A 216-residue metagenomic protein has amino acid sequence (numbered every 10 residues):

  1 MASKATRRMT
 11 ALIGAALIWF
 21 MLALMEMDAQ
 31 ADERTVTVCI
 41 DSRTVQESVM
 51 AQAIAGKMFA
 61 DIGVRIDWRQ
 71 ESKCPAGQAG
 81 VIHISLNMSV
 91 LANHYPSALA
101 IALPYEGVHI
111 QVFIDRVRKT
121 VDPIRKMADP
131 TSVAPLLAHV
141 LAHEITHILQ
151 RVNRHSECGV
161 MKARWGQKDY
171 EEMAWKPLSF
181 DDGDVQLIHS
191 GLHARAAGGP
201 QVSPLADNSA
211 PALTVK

Functional and structural regions predicted by a protein language model:
M1-T10: N-terminal secretory signal peptides that target proteins for export/translocation
A11-E26: Bacterial N-terminal signal peptides
D28-Q30, W68, K216: N-terminal pre-domains immediately preceding structured catalytic cores
D32-S48: Fold-level signature of zinc-dependent metallopeptidase catalytic domains
V36, W68-Q70, D207: Hydrophobic alpha-helical segments, chiefly the membrane-spanning helices and signal/signal-anchor peptides
S42-T44, E106-M127, P135-L136, I148 (+1 more regions): Metalloprotease/metallohydrolase-associated module, dominated by Zn2+-dependent proteases
S48-I148: Metzincin-family zinc-dependent endopeptidase catalytic domain
